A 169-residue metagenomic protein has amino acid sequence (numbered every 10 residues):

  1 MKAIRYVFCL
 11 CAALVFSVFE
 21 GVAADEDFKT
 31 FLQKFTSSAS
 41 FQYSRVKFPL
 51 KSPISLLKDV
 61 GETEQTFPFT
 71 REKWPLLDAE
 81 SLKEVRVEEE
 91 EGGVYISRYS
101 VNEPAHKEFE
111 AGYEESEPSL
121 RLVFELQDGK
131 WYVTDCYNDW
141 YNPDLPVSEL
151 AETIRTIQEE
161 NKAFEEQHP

Functional and structural regions predicted by a protein language model:
M1-F8: Bacterial N-terminal signal peptides that target proteins for export
F8-S17: Bacterial N-terminal signal peptides
D25-Y43: Short, aromatic-enriched amphipathic alpha-helices that serve as compact interaction elements
L32, S52-E117: Surface-exposed, charged secondary-structure patches
T36, S97-E108, G112-P118, Q127 (+1 more regions): Low-complexity, intrinsically disordered terminal/linker segments enriched in charged and Gly/Pro repeats
Q42-L50: Surface-exposed patches in mature extracellular/periplasmic domains of secreted proteins
R121-V123: Short, surface-exposed charged micro-motifs
